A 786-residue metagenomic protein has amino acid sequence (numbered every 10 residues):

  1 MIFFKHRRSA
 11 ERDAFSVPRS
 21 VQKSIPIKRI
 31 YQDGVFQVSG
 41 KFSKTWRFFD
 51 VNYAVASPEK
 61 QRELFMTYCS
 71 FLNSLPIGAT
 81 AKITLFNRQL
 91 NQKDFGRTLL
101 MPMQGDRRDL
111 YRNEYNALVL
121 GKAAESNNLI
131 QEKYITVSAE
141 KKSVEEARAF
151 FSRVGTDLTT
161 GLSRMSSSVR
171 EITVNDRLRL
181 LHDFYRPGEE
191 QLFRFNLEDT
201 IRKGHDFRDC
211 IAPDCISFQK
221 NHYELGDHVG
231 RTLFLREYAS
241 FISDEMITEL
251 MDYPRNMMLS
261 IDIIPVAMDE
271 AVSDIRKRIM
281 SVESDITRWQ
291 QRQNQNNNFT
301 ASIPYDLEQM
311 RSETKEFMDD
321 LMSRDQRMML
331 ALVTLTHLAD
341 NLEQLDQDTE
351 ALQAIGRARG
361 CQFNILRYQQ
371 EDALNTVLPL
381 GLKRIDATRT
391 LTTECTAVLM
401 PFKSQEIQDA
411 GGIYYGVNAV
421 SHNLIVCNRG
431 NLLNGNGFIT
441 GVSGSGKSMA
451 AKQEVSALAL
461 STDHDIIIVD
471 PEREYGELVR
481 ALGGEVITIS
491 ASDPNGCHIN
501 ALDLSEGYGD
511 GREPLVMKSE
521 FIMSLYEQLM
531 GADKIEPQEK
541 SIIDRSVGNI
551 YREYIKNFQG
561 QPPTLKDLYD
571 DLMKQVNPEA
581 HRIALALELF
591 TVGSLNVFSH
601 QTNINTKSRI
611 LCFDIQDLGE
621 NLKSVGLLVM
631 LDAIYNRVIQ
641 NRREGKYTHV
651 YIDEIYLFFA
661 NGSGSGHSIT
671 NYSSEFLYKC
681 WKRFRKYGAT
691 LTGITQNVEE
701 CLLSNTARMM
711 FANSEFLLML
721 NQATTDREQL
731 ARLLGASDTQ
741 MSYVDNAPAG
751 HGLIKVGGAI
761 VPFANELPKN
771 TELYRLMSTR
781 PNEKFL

Functional and structural regions predicted by a protein language model:
M1-F402: Extended, folded cores of ATP/NTP-driven motor/assembly subunits in large transport and secretion machines
V51, P58-I77, R88, E249-M251 (+10 more regions): P-loop NTPase motor domains
N431, S443: The conserved Walker
I439: Hydrophobic anchor at the beta1->P-loop junction of P-loop NTPases
K447: Conserved lysine of the Walker
A450: Hydrophobic positions on the alpha1 helix immediately C-terminal to the Walker A/P-loop
A457-I467: Post-Walker A helix-loop "phosphate-sensing" segment adjacent to the P-loop in P-loop NTPases
T488-D493, F716-T725: Conserved AAA+ ATPase "SRH/arginine-finger" region at the nucleotide-binding site
